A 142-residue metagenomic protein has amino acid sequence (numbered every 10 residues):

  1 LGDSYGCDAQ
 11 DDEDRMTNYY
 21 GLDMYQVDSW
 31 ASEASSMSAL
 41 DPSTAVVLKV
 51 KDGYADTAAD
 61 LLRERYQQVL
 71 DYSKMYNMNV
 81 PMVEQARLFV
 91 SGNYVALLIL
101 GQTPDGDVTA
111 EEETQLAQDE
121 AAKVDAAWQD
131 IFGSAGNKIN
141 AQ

Functional and structural regions predicted by a protein language model:
L1-T44, V50-Q142: Soluble, non-membrane globular domain cores that form compact, hydrophobic packing and curved binding surfaces
